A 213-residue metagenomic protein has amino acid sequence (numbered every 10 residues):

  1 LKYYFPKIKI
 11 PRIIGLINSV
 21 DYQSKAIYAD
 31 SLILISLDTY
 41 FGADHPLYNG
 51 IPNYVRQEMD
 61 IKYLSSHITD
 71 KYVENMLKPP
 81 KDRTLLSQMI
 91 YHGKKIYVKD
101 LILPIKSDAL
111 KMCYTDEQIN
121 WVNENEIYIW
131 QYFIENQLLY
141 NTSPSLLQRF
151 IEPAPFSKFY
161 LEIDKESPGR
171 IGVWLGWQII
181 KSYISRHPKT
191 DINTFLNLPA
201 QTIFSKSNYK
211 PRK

Functional and structural regions predicted by a protein language model:
K2-I119: Acidic/His-rich structured neighborhood in mature extracellular/periplasmic domains
L86, I90, Y97-K213: A cross-kingdom marker for long, charged
